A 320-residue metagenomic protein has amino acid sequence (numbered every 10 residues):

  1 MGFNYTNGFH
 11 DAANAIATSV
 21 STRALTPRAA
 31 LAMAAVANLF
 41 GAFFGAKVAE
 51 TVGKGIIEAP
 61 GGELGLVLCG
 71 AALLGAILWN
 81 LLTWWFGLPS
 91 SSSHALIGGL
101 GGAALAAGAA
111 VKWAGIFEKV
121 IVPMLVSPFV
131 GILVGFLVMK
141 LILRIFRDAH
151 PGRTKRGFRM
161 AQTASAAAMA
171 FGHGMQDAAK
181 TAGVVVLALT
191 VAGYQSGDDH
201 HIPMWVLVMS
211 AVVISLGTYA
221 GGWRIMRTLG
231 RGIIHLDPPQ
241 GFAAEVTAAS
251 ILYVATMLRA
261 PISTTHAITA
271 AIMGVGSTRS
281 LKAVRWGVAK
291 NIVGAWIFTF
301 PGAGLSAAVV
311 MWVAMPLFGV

Functional and structural regions predicted by a protein language model:
M1-V320: Multi-pass alpha-helical transmembrane bundle typical of ion/small-solute transporters and intramembrane aspartyl
